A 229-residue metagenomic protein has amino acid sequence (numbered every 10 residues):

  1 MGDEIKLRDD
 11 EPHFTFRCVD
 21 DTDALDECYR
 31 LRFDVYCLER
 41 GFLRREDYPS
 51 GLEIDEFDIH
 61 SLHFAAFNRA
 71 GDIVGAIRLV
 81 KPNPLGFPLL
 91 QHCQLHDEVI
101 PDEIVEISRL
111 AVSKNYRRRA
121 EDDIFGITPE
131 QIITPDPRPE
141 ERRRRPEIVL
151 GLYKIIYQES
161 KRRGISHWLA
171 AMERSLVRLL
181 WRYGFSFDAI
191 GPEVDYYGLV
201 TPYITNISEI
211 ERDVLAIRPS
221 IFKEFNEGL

Functional and structural regions predicted by a protein language model:
D3-S50, H63-I73: Short amphipathic alpha-helix that is part of the acyltransferase structural core
Y48-D55, G191-E193: Short, solvent-exposed loop/turn elements at beta->coil junctions and helix N-caps that rim active or binding pockets
D55-F64, P84: A short helix-loop-beta-strand connector motif used in the catalytic cores of GNAT acetyltransferases and, in some
A70-I73, P82-G86: Short, charged/polar surface micro-motifs in flexible loops or helix N-caps
G71-A76, V105: Glycine-rich phosphate/pyrophosphate-binding loop shared by adenosine-nucleotide-utilizing enzymes
P84-G86, L90-V200, I204: Acyl-donor binding region in acyl/amide transferases
S186-L229: Accessory, usually C-terminal, subdomains that scaffold auxiliary metal cofactors
